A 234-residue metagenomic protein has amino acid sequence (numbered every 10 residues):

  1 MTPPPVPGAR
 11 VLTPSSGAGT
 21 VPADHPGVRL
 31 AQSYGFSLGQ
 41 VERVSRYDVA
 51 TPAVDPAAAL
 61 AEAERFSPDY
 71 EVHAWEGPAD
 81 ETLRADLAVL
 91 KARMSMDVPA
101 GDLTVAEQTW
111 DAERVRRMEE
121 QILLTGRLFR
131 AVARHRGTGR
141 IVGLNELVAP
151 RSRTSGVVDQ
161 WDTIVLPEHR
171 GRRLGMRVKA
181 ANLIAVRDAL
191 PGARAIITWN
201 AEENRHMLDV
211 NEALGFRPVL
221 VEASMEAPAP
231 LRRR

Functional and structural regions predicted by a protein language model:
M1, R29, V165, G171-I184 (+1 more regions): Conserved acetyl-CoA-binding loop-helix of GNAT-fold acetyltransferases
M1-E81, E222-E226: Acyl-donor-binding surface of acyltransferase catalytic domains
M1-R10, Y34-G35, R177-A193: Conserved acyl-CoA
M1-T2, Q160, I196-T198: Conserved hydrophobic beta-strand within the GNAT/NAT acetyltransferase core sheet that lines the active-site cleft
E62-E113: Short amphipathic alpha-helix that is part of the acyltransferase structural core
S95-V157, W161-P167: A conserved beta-strand-loop-helix scaffold within acyl/acetyltransferase catalytic domains
G143-N145, D159, R172, R177-V178 (+2 more regions): Conserved N-terminal glycine/acidic-rich loop preference
A229-R234: Actinobacteria-biased recognition of intrinsically disordered, low-complexity terminal regions
